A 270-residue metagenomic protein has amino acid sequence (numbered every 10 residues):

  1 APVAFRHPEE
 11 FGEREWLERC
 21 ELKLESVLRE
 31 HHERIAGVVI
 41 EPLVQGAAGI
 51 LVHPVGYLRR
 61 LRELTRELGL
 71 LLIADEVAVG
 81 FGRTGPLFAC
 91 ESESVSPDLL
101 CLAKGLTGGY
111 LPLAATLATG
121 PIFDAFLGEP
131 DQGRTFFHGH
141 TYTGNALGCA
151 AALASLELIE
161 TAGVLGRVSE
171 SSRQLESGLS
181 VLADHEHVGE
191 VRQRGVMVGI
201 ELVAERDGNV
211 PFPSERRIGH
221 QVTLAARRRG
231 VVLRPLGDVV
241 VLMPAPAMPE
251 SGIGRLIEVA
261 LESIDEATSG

Functional and structural regions predicted by a protein language model:
A1-G270: Conserved N-terminal phosphate-binding loop of PLP-dependent enzymes in the Aspartate aminotransferase
